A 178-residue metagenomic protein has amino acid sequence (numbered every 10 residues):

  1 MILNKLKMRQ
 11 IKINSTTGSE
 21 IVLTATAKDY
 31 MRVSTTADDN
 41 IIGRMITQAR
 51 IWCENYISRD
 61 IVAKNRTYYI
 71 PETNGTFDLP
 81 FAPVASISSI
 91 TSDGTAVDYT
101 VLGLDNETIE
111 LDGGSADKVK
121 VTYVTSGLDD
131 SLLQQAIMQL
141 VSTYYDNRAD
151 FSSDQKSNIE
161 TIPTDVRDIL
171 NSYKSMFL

Functional and structural regions predicted by a protein language model:
M1-L178: Divalent metal-cofactor coordination and adjacent catalytic microenvironments
